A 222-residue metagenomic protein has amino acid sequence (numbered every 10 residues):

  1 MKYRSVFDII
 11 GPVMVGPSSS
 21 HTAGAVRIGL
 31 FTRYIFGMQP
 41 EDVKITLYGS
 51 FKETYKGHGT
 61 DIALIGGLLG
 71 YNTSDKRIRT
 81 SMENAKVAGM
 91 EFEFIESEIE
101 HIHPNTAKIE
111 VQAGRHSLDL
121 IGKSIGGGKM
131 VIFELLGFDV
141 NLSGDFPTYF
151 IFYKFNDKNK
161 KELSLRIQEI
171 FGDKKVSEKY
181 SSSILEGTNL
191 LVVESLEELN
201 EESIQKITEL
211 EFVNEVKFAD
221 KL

Functional and structural regions predicted by a protein language model:
M1-V6, G37-E41: Acidic-glycine-rich active-site phosphate/pyrophosphate-binding loop
G11-G29: Conserved phosphate/anionic-ligand binding catalytic regions in large, soluble enzymes, centered on
A25-F36, L64-I65: Buried hydrophobic packing segments
I35-L47, N72, I78-R79, F92 (+2 more regions): Non-transmembrane, aqueous-exposed alpha-helical and coiled segments at domain scale
K44, Y48-G89: A structural-propensity feature for long, helix-poor, extended segments
E83-S124: C-terminal edge-of-domain segments
F94, K123-L222: A conserved regulatory-domain signal marking ACT and ACT-like small-molecule sensing domains and adjacent regulatory
